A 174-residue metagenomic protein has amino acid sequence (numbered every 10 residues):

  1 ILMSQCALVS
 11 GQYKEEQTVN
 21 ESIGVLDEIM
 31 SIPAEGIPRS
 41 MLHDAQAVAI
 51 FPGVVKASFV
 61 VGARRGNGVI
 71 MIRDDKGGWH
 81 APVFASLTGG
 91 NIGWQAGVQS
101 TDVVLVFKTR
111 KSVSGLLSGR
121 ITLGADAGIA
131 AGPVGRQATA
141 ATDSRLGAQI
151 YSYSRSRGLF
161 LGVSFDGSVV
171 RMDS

Functional and structural regions predicted by a protein language model:
I1-Q5: Bacterial N-terminal signal peptides
A7-S174: Small-residue-enriched, tightly packed secondary-structure blocks
